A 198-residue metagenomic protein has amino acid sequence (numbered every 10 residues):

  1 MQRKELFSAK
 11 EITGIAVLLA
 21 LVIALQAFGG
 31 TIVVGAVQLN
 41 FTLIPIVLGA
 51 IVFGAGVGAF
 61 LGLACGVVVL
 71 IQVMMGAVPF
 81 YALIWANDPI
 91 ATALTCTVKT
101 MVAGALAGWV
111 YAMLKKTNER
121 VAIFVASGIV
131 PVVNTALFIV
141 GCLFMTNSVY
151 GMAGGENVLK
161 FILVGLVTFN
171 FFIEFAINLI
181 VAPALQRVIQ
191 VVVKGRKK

Functional and structural regions predicted by a protein language model:
M1-F60: Hydrophobic transmembrane alpha-helices
M1-L19, V125, C142, T146 (+1 more regions): Alpha-helical transmembrane segments and their cytosolic interface
S8-E11, A55-F60, D88-I90, K116-A122 (+1 more regions): Membrane-helix interface segments
A16, A20, A59, L63 (+8 more regions): Residue-level signature of the transmembrane alpha-helical core of multi-pass small-molecule transporters
Q26-Q38, A64-A105: Interfacial aromatic-anchored transmembrane helix boundaries in multi-pass membrane proteins
G29-V33, V37, G76, F80 (+4 more regions): Membrane-interfacial segments
L61, C65, V69-G76, A103-A107 (+3 more regions): Alpha-helical transmembrane segments and their lipid-water interface positions in multi-pass membrane proteins
M113-A136, R196-K198: Internal alpha-helical transmembrane segments of multi-pass membrane proteins
